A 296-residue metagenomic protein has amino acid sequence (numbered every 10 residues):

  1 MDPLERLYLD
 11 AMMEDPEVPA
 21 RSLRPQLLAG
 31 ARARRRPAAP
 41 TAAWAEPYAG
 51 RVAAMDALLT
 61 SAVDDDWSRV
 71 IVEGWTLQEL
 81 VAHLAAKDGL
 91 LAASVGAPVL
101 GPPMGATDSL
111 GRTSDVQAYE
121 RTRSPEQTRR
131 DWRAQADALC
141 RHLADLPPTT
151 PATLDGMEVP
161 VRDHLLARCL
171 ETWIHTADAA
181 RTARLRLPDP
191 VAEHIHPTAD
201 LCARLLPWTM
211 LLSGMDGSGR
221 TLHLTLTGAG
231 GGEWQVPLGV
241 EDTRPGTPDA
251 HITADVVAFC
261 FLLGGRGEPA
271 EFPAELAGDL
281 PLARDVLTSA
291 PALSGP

Functional and structural regions predicted by a protein language model:
M1-W44, W67-G74, V95-D108, R121 (+1 more regions): Structured surface interface patches that mediate subunit assembly and partner/cofactor docking
L4-E5, M55-A62, P148: Active-site-adjacent bridging/hinge elements
R36-L59: Long amphipathic N-terminal alpha/beta scaffold segment
R51, M55, T113-T149, L165-R168 (+1 more regions): Acidic/histidine-rich alpha-helical segments that form the ligand environment of transition-metal centers
R51-A53, A57, D65, V72-A92 (+1 more regions): Active-site-proximal cofactor/substrate-binding loop regions of enzyme domains
D56, D88-A92, A136-C140, A144 (+2 more regions): Structural signal for well-ordered, non-membrane alpha-helices
